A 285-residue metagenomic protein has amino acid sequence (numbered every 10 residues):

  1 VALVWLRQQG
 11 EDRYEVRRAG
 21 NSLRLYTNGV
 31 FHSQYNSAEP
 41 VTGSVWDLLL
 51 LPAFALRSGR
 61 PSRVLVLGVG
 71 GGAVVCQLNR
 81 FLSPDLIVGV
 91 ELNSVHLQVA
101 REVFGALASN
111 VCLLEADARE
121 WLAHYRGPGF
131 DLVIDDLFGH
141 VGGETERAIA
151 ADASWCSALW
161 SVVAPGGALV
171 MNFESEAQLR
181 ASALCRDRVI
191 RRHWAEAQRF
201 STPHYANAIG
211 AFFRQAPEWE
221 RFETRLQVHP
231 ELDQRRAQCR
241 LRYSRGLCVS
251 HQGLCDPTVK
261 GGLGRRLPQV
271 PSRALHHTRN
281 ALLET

Functional and structural regions predicted by a protein language model:
A2-R18, R24, H32-S37, A55 (+2 more regions): SAM/dcSAM-binding transferase cores
L6-R7, R18-A19, A38-V162, Q178-R186 (+3 more regions): The AdoMet/dcAdoMet-binding core of the Class I SAM-like
R24-H32, G139, A168: Short, basic/glycine-rich phosphate-binding loops at helix/coil junctions that contact nucleotide phosphates
P128, L169, R273-H277: Intrinsic disorder/low-complexity signature
V163-L169: Short glycine-dipeptide loop
